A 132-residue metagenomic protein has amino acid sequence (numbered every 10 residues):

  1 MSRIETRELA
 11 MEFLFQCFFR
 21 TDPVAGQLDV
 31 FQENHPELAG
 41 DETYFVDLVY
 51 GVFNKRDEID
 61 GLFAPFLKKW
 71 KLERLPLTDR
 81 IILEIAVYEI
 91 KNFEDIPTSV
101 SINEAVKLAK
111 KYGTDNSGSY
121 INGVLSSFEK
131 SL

Functional and structural regions predicted by a protein language model:
M1-G118, N122-L132: N-terminal interaction/assembly modules
